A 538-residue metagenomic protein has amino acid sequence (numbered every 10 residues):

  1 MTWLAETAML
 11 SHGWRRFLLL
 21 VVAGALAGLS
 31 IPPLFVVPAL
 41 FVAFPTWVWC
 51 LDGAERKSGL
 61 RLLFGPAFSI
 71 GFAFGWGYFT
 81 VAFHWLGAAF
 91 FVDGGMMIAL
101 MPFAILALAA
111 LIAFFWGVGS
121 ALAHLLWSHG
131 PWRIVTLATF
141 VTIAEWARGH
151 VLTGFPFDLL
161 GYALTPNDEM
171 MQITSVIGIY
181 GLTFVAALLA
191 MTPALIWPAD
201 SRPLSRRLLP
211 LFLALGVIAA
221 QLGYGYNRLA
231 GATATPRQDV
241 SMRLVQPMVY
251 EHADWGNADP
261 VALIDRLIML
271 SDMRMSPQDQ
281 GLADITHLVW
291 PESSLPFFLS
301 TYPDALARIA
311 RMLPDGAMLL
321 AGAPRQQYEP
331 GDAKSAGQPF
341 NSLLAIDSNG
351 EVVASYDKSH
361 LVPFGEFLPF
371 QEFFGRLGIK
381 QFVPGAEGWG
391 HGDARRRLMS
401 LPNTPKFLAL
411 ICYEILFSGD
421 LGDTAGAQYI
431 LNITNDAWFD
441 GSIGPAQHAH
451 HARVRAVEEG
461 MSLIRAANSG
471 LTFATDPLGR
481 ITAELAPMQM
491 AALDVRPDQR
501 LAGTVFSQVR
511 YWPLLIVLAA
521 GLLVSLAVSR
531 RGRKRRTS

Functional and structural regions predicted by a protein language model:
T2-G231, D265, D440-S442, A452-R455 (+3 more regions): Membrane-embedded alpha-helical bundles of multi-pass enzymes that act on lipidic or dolichyl-linked glycan substrates
I31-T46, Y78-W85, Q246-M248, L282-F298 (+2 more regions): Short, conserved active-site loops that position catalytic residues or coordinate cofactors/metal ions across diverse
V81, Q238-V240, N341: Change "...and in nucleic-acid phosphodiester-cleaving endonucleases..." to "...and in nucleic-acid processing enzymes
M101-A107, V249-N257, K380-F382: Short glycine/proline- and acidic residue-enriched helix-loop micro-motifs that form flexible lids or anion-recognition
G119, S271-M275, R396: Generic structural signal for well-ordered alpha-helices, preferentially at hydrophobic/aromatic core positions
P166-D168, Q172, G216-L288, S300-A310: Membrane-interface segments at or immediately adjacent to transmembrane helices that form the boundary between
I196, R274-Q278, M312-L313, T424: Hydrophobic helix-cap positions at the C-terminus of alpha-helices in RecA-like/P-loop ATPase nucleotide-binding cores
D259, D265, A283-S538: Solvent-exposed soluble domains appended to multi-pass membrane proteins
